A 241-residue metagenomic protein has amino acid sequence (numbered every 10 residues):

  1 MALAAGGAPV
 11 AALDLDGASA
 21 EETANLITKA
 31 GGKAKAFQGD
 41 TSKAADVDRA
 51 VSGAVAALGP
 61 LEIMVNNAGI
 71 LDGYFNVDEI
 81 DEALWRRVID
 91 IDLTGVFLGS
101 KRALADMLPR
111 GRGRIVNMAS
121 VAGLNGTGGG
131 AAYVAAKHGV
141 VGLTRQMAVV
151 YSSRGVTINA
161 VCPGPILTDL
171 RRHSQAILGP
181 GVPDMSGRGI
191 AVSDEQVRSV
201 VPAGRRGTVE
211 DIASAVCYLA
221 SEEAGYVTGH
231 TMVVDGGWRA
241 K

Functional and structural regions predicted by a protein language model:
M1-A11: Canonical Rossmann dinucleotide-binding motif of NAD(H)/NADP(H)-dependent dehydrogenases/reductases, specifically
L71-Y74, N125, V216-C217, T228-K241: Short C-terminal tail/terminal secondary-structure segment of NAD(P)H-dependent dehydrogenase/reductase domains
F75-V77, D81-I89, I115, V197: Substrate-binding pocket helix/loop in short-chain dehydrogenase/reductase
S100, A136, T144: Active-site helix of classical SDR
A105, V149-V150, G225: Alpha-helical segment proximal to the catalytic Tyr-Lys
S120: Residue(s) in the substrate-gating loop at a strand-loop-helix junction that position the organic substrate next
S152, T157, V227-G229: Short, small/polar-rich loop/turn modules that mediate ligand/substrate recognition or access, typified
